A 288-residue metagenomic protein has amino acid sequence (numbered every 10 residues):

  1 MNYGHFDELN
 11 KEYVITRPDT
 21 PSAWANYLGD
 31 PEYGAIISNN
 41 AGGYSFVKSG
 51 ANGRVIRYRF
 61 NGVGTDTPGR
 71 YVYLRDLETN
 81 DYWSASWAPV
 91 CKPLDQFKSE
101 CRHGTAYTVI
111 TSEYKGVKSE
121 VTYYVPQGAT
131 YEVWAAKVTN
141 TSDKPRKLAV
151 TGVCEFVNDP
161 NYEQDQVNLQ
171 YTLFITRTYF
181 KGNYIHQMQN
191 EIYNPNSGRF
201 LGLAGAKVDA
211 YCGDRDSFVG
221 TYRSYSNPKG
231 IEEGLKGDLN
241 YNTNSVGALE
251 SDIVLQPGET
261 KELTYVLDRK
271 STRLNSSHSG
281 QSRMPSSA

Functional and structural regions predicted by a protein language model:
M1-R273, S277: Anionic coordination/interaction segments
L274-A288: Single conserved hydrophobic/aromatic residue that forms the stacking wall/gate of nucleotide- or nucleobase-binding
